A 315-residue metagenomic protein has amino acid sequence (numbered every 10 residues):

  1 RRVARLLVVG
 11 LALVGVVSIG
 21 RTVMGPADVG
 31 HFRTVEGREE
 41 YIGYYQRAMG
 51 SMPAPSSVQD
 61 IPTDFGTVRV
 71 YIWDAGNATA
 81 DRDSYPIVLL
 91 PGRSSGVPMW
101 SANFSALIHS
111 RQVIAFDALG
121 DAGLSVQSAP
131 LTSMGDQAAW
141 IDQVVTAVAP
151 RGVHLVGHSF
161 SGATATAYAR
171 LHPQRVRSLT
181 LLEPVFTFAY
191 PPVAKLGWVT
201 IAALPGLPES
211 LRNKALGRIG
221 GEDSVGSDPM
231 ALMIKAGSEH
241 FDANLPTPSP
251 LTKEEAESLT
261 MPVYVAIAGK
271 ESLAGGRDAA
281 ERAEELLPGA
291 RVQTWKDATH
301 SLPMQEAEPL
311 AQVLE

Functional and structural regions predicted by a protein language model:
L6-D60: An N-terminal hydrophobic leader/cap segment in hydrolases
Y41, R69-G123: Conserved HGGG/HGGXW glycine-rich cap/lid loop of the alpha/beta-hydrolase fold
A115-V156: Active-site loop/oxyanion-hole signature of alpha/beta-hydrolase fold enzymes
G157, S161, A165: Gly/Ala-rich beta-loop-alpha elbow adjacent to hydrolase catalytic centers
T166, R170, S178-G206: Flexible "cap/lid" loop of the alpha/beta hydrolase fold
Y190-V193, P205-T260: Conserved alpha/beta-hydrolase catalytic His-Asp/Glu region
Y264-A298: Conserved loop-alpha-helix segment in the C-terminal half of the alpha/beta-hydrolase fold that carries the catalytic
G289-E315: Catalytic active-site module of serine/aspartate enzymes centered on a nucleophile-bearing elbow/loop
